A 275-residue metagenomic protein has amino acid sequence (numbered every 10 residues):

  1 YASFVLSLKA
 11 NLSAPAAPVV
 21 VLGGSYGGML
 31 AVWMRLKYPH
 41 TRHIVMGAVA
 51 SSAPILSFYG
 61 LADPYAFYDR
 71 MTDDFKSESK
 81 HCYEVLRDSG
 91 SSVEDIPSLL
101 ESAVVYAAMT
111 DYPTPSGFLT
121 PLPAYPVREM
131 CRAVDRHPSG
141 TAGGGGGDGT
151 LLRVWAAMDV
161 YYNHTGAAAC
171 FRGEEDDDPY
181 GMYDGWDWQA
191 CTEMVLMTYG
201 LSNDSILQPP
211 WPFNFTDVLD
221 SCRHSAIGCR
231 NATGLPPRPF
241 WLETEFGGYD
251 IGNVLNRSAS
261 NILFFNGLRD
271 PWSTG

Functional and structural regions predicted by a protein language model:
Y1-N11: Alpha/beta-hydrolase active-site loop
S13-Y26, L30: Alpha/beta-hydrolase fold nucleophile elbow
A16-P18, T41-G47, A259-N261: Loop/turn elements at helix/coil->beta-strand transitions in domains of secreted/extracellular proteins
Y26-H40, A48, I55: Short glycine-enriched nucleophile-adjacent loop and the immediately C-terminal alpha-helix near the catalytic center
V32-M34, A48, F58-D63, S202-D204 (+1 more regions): Short, solvent-exposed loop/turn and secondary-structure capping segments
T41-G146: A catalytic-pocket lid/entrance helix-loop region that shapes and gates access to the active site across common
E101-G275: C-terminal subdomain of alpha/beta-hydrolase-fold enzymes, centered on the catalytic histidine and its supporting
